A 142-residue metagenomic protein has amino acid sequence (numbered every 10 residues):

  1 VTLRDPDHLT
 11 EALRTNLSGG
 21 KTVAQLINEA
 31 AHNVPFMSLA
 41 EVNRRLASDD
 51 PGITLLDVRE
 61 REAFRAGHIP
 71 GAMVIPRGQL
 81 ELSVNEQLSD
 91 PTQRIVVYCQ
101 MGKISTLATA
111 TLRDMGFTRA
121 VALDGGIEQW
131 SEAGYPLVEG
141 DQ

Functional and structural regions predicted by a protein language model:
V1-T54, R61-R94, Q100-Q142: Rhodanese-like catalytic fold shared by cysteine-dependent sulfurtransferases and DSP/PTP-type phosphatases
